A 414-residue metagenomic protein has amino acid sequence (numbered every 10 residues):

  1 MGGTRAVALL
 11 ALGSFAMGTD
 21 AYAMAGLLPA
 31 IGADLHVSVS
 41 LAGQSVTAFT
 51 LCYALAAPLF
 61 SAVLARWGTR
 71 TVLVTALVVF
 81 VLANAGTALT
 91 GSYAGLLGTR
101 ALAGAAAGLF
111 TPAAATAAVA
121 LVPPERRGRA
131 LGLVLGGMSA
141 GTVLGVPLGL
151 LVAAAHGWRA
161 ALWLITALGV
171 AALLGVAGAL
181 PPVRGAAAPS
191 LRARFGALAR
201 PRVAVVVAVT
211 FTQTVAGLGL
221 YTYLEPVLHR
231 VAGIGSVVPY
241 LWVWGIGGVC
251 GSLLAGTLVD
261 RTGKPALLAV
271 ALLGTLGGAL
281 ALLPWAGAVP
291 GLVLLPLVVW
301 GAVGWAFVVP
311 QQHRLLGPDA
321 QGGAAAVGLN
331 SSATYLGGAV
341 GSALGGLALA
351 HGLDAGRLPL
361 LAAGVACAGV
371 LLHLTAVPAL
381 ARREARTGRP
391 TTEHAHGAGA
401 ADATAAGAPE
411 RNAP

Functional and structural regions predicted by a protein language model:
D34-H36, G68, L89-G95, G263 (+1 more regions): Helix-breaking motifs and short loop linkers at transmembrane-helix boundaries and internal kinks in secondary membrane
L55-G91: Conserved MFS/SLC helix-loop-helix module at the cytosolic interface between two early adjacent transmembrane helices
A56-T69, G251-K264, L349-A350: Helix-to-loop junctions at the C-terminal end of transmembrane segments in multipass secondary transporters
A83-G86, A94-A103, G291-V299: Paired small-residue
Y93, T99-M138: Cytoplasmic helix-loop-helix junction between adjacent transmembrane helices in 12-TM secondary transporters
T166-A186, L372-A376: C-terminal membrane-cytosol helix-exit motif in multi-pass small-molecule transporters
A266-P310: C-terminal transmembrane helical hairpin of 12-TM major facilitator-type secondary transporters
P318-D354, A362: A late C-terminal transmembrane helix in Major Facilitator Superfamily
